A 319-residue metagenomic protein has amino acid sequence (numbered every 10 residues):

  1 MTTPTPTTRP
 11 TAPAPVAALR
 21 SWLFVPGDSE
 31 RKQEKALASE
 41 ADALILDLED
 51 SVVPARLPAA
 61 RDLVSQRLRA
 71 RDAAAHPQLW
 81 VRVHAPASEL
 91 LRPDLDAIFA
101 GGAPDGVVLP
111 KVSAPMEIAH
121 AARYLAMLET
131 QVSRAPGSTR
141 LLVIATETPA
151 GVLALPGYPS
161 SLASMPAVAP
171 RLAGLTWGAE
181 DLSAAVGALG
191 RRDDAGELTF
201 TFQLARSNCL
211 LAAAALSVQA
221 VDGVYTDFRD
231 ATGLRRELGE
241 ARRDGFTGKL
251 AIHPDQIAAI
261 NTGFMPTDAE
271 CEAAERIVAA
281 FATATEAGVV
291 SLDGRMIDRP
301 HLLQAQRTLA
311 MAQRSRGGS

Functional and structural regions predicted by a protein language model:
T2-S319: Expand to "…catalyze enediolate/carbanion chemistry for C-C bond making/breaking, isomerization, decarboxylation
